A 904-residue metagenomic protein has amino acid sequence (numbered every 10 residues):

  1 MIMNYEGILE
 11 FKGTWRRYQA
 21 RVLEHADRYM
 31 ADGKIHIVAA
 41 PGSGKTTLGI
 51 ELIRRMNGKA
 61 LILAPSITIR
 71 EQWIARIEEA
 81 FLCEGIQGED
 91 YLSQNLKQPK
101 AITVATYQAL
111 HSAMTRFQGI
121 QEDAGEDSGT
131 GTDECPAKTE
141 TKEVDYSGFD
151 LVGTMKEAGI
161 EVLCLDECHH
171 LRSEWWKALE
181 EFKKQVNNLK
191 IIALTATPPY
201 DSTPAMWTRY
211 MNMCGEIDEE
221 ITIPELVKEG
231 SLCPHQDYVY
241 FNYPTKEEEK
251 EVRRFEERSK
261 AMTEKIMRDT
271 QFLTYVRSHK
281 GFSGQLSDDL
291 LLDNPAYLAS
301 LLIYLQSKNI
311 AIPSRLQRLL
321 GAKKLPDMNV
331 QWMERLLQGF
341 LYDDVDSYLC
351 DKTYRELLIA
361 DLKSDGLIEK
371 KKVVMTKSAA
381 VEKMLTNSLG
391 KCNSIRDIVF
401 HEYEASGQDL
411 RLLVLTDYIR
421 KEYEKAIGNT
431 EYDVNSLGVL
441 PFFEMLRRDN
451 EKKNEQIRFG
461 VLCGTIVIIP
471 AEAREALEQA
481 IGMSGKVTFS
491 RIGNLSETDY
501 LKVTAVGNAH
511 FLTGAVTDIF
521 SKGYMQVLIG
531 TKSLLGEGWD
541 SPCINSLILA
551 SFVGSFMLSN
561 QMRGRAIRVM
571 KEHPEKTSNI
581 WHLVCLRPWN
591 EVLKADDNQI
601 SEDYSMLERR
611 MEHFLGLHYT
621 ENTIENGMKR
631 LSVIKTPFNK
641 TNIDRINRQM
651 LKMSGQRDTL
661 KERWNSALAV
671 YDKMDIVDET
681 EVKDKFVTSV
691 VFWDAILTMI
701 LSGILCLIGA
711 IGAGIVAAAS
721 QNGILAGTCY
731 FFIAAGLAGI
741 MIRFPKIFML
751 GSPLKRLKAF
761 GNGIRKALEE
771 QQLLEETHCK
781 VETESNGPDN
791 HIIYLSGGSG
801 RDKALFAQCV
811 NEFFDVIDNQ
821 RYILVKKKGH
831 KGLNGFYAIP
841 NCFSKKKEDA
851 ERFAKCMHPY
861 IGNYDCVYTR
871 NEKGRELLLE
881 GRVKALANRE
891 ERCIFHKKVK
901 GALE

Functional and structural regions predicted by a protein language model:
I2-H36: Conserved pre-motif I regulatory segment
A31-L52: Walker A/P-loop
A40-S43, I86-D90, Q94-T103, E126-E134 (+10 more regions): Conserved C-terminal RecA-like helicase domain
E51, R55-E79, Q108, Y418: Conserved Walker A/P-loop ATP-binding site and its immediately adjacent core in helicase/helicase-like ATPase domains
T68-N95, M211: Conserved helix-turn-beta segment of the N-terminal RecA-like "Helicase ATP-binding" lobe in SF1/SF2 helicases
D123-I192: SF2 helicase catalytic motif II
S173-L232: Post-DEXD/H (motif II) to motif III coupling segment of the RecA-like Helicase ATP-binding lobe
Y432, N450-N454, L462-N622: Conserved RecA-like P-loop NTPase helicase motor core
